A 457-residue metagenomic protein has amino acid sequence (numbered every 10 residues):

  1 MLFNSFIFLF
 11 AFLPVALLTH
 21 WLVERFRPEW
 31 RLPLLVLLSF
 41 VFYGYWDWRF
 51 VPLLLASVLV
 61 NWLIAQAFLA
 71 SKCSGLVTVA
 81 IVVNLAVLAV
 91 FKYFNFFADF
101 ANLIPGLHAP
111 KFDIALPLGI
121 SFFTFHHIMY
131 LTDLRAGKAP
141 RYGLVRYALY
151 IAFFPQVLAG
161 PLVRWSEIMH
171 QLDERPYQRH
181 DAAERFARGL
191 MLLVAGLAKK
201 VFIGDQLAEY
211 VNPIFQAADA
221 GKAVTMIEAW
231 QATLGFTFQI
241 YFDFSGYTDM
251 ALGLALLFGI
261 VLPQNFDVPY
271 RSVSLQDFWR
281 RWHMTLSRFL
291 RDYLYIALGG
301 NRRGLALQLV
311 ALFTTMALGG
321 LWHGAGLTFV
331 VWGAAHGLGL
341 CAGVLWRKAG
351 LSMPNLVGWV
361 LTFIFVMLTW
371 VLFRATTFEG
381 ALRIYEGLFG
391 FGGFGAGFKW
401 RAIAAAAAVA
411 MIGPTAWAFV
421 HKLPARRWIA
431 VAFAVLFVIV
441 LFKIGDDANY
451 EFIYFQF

Functional and structural regions predicted by a protein language model:
M1-A406, A418-Q456: Membrane-embedded transmembrane alpha-helical bundles that form the catalytic cores of multi-pass lipid-modifying
A407-T415: Hydrophobic, aromatic-rich transmembrane alpha-helices and their immediate juxtamembrane boundary segments
